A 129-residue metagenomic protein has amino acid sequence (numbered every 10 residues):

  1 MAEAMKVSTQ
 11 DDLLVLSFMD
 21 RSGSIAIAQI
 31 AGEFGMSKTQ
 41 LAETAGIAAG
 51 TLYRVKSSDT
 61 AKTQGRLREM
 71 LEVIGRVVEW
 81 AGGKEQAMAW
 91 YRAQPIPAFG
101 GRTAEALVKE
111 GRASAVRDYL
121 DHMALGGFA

Functional and structural regions predicted by a protein language model:
M1-A129: Non-transmembrane "mature" sequence context
